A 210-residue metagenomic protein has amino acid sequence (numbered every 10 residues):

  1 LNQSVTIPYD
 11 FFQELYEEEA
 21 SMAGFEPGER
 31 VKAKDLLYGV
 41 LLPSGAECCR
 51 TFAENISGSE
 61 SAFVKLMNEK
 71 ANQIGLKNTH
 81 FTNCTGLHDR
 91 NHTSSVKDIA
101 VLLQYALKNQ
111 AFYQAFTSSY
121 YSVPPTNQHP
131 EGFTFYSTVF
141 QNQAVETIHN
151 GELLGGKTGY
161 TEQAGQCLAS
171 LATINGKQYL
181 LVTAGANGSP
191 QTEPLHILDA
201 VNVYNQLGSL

Functional and structural regions predicted by a protein language model:
L1-K97, A106: Active-site-adjacent loops and short helices of periplasmic peptidoglycan-processing enzymes
G58-L210: Penicillin-recognizing serine hydrolase domain
